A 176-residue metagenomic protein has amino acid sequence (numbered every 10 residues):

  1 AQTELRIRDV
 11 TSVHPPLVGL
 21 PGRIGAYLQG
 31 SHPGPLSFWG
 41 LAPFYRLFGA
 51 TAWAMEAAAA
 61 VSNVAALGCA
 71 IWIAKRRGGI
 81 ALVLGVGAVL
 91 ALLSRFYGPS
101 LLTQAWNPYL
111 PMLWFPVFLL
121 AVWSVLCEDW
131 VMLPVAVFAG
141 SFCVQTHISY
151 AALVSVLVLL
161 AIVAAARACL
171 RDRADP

Functional and structural regions predicted by a protein language model:
Q2-Q29, P35-W39, P43: Extracytosolic helix-loop segments that constitute the early lumenal/periplasmic catalytic or substrate-binding loops
L47, R77, L93-F96, L113 (+2 more regions): Transmembrane helix irregularities
T51-E56, N63-A66, A88-M112, Q145: Aromatic- and kink-enriched transmembrane "portal" helix at the membrane-lumen/periplasm boundary that abuts
A57-G78, V117: Transmembrane-helix motifs of polytopic, lipid-linked glycan transferases
N63, N107-L119, V135, V156-L157 (+1 more regions): Hydrophobic core segments of transmembrane alpha-helices in multi-pass, intramembrane catalytic enzymes
A70-R95, M112-L113, E128, V135: Transmembrane-helix signature of polytopic, membrane-embedded enzymes that assemble or transfer cell-envelope glycans
L119-A121, L133-L159: Membrane-interface alpha helices of multi-pass inner-membrane proteins
L153-P176: Perimembrane helix-loop-helix junctions
